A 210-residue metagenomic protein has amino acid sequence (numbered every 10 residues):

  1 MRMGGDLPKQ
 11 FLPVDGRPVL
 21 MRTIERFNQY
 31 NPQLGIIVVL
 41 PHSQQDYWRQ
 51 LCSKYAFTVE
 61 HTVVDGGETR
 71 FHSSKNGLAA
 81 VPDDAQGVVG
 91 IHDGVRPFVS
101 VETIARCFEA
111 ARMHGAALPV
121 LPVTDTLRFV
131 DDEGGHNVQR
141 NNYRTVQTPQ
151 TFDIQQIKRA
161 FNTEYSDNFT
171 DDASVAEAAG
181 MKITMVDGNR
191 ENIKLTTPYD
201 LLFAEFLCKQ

Functional and structural regions predicted by a protein language model:
M1-D46: N-terminal glycine-rich phosphate-binding loop and ensuing alpha1 helix
F11, L20, G77, D93 (+3 more regions): Residue-level signal for inorganic ion chemistry
L34-I36, A116, K182: Residues at the starts of beta-strands that form the adenosine-phosphate
L51-S53: Conserved hydrophobic residues forming the short capping helix/wall of the S-adenosyl-L-methionine
A56-E68: Conserved donor nucleotide-binding strand/loop of the catalytic core
E68-V130, Q147: Conserved beta-loop-beta/alpha segment of the NTase-like Rossmann-fold superfamily that binds/positions NTPs
D125-F152: Short, flexible, basic/aromatic active-site loop/helix in glycosyltransferases
R144-Q210: Conserved alpha/beta core of the MobA/IspD/sugar-nucleotide pyrophosphorylase nucleotidyltransferase superfamily
